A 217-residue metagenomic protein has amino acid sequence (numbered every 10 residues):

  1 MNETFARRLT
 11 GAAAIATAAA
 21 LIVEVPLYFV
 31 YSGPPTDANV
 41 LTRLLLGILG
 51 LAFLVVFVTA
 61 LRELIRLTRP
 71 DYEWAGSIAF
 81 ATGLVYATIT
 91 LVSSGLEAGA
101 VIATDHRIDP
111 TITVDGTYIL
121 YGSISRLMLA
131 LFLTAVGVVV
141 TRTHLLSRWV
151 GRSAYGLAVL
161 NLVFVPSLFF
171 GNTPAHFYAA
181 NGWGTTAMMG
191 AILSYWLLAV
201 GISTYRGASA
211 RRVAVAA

Functional and structural regions predicted by a protein language model:
M1-A217: Hydrophobic, aromatic-enriched alpha-helical segments typical of multi-pass transmembrane helices
